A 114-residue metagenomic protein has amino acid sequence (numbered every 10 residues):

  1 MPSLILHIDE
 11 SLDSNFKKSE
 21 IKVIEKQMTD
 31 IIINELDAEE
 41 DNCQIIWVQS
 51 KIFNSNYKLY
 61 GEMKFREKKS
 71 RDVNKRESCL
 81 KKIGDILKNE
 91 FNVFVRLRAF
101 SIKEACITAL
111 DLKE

Functional and structural regions predicted by a protein language model:
M1-H7, A38-R66: Short edge beta-strands and adjacent turn/loop segments
P2, L112-E114: N-terminal presequence-like segments and the immediate start of the first folded domain
S11-W47: N-proximal, solvent-exposed amphipathic alpha-helical segments enriched in charged/polar residues
L12-S14, K51, E67-R71, K103: Residues that cap or initiate secondary-structure elements
K22-L36, K75-F91: Short, non-transmembrane amphipathic alpha-helical segments
D41-I46, E90-A105: A short amphipathic beta-strand at an alpha->beta junction
N54-K88: Mid-chain, well-packed structural core segment of small domains
C106-L110: C-terminal binding/interaction regions
